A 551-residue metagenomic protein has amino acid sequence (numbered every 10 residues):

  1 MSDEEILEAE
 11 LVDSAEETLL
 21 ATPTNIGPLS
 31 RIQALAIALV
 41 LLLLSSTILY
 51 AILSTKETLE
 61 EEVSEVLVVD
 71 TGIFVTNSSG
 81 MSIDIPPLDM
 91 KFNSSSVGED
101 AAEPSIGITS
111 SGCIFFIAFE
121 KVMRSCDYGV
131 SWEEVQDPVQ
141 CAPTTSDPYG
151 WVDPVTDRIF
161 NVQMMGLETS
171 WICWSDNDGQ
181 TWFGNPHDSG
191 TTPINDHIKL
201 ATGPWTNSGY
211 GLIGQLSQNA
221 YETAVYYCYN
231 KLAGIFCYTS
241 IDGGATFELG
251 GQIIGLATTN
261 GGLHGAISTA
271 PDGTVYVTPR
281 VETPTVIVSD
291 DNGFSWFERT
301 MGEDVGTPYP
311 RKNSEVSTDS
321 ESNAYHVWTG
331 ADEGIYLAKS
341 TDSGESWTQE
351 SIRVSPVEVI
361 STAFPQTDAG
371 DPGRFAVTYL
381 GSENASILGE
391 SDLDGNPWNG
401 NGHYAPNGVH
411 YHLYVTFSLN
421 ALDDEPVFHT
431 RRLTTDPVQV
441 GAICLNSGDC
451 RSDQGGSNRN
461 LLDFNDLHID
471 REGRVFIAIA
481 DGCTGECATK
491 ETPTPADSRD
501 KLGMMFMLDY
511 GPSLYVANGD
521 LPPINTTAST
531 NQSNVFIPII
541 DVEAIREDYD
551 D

Functional and structural regions predicted by a protein language model:
M1-V63, P538: Secretory targeting signatures
E61-D551: C-terminal PAP-associated
